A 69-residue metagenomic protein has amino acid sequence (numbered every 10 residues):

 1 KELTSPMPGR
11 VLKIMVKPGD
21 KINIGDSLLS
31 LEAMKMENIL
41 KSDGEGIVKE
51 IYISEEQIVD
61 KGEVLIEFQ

Functional and structural regions predicted by a protein language model:
K1-Q69: Structured functional modules or segments
